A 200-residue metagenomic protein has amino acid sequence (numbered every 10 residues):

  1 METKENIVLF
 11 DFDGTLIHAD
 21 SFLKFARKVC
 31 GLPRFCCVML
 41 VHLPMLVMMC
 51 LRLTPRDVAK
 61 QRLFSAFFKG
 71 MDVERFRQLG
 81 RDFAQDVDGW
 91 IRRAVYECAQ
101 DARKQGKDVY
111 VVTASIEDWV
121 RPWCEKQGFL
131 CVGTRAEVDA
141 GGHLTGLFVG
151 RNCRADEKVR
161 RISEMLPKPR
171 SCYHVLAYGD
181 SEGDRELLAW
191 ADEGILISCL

Functional and structural regions predicted by a protein language model:
M1-E5, Q78, Q85-L200: C-terminal cap/substrate-recognition subdomain and adjoining C-terminal extension of metal-dependent phosphatase-like
M1-R52: Active-site neighborhood of HAD-like aspartate-dependent phosphohydrolases
D13, L51-R52, F64-F68, V87 (+1 more regions): A general boundary/transition motif marking the beginning of the first structured unit of a protein
L16, L32-C36, F67-D72, G89-R93 (+1 more regions): Short hydrophobic/aromatic-rich motifs at helix boundaries and adjacent loops
R27-C30, R81, V149: A broad detector of the eukaryotic-type serine/threonine protein kinase catalytic domain
L32-F35, L51-P55, V73-R75, R93-Y96 (+1 more regions): Conserved alpha/beta cores of soluble small-molecule-handling proteins
V47-A59, L63: Cysteine/selenocysteine-centered motifs that mediate thiol-based redox chemistry or coordinate metal-sulfur cofactors
A59-A94: Metal-dependent phosphoesterase signature
